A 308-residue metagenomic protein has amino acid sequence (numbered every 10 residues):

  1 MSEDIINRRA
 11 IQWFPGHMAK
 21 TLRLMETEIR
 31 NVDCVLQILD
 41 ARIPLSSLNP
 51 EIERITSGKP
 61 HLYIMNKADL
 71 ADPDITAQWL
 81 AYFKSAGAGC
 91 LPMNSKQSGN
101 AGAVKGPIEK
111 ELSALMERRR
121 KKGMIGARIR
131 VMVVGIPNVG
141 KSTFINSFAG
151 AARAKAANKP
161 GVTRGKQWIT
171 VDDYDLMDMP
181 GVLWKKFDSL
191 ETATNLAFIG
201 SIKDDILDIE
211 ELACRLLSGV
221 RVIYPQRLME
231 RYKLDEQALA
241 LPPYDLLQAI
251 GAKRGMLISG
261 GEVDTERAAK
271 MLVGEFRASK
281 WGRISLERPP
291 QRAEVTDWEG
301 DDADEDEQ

Functional and structural regions predicted by a protein language model:
S2-C34, R42-P50, I55-H61, A68 (+3 more regions): Helix-rich effector regions associated with P-loop NTPase G domains
Q37, Y63-M65, V133: Structural beta-sheet core signal
A68-V134, G255-L257: Canonical P-loop GTPase G-domain recognition
A103, P107, T143, R215 (+1 more regions): Alpha-helical scaffold segments in soluble metabolic enzymes
G126-R128, A151, K166: Short coil/loop residues immediately preceding or within conserved phosphate-binding loops of NTP-utilizing enzyme
R130-G150, A154, M179: Glycine-rich phosphate-binding P-loop
